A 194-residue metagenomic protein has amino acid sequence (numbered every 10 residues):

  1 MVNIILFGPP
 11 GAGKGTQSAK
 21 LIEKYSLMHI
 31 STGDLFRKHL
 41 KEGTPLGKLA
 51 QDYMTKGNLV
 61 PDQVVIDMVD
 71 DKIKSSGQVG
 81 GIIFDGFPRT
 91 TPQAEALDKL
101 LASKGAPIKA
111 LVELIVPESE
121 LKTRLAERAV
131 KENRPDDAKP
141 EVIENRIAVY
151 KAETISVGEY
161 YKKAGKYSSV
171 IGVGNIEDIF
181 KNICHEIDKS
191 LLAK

Functional and structural regions predicted by a protein language model:
M1-K194: Glycine-rich phosphate-binding loop of ATP-dependent small-molecule kinases
